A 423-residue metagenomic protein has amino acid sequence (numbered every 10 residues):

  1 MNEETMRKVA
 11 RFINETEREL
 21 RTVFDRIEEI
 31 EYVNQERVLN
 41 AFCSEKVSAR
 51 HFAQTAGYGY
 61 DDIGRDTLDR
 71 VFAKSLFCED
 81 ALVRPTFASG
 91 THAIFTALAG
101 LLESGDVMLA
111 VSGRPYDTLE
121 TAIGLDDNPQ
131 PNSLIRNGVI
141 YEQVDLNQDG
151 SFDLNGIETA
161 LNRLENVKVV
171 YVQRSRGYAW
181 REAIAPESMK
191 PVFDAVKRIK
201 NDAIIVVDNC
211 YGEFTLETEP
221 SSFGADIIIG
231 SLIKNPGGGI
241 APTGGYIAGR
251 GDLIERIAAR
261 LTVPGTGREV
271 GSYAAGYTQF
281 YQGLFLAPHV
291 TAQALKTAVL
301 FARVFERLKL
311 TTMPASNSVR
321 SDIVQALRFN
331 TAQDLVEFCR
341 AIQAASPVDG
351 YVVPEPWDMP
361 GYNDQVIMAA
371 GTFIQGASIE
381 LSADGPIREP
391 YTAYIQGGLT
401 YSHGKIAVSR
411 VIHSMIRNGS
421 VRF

Functional and structural regions predicted by a protein language model:
N2-R21, E28, R37-S44, S48-H51 (+8 more regions): Conserved PLP-enzyme active-site core in the AAT-like
H51, T55-A56, L82-P85, I323-R328: Short glycine-rich or small-residue beta-strand-to-loop segments that form or flank ligand, phosphate, metal/Fe-S
V71: Solvent-exposed, charged/polar functional surfaces in cytosolic regulatory/catalytic domains
E79-T86, V348-V352: Short, well-structured beta-strand/strand-turn elements
E306-F423: Conserved C-terminal alpha-helix-loop-beta "cap" of PLP-dependent enzymes that closes/shapes the active-site mouth
